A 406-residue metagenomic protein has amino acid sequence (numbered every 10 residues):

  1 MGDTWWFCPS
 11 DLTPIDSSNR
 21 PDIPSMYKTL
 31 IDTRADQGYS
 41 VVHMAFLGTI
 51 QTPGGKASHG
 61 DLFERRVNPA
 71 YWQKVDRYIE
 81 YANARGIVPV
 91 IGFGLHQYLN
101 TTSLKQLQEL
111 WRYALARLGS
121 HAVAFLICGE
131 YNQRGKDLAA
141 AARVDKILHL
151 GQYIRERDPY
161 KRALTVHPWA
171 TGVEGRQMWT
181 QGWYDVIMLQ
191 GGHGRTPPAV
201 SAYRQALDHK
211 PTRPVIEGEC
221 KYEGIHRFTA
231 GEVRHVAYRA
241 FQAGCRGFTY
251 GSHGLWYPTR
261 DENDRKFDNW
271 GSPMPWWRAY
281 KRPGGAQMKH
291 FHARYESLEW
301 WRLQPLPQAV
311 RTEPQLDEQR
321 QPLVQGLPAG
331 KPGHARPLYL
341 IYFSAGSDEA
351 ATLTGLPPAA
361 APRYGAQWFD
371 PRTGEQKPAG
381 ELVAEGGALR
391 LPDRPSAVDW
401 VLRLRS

Functional and structural regions predicted by a protein language model:
M1-P197: Active-site mouth of glycoside hydrolases
I31, I79, L115, G151 (+3 more regions): Short amphipathic alpha-helical segments and helix-helix/interface helices
P89, V215, A366: Hydrophobic anchor at the start of a short beta-strand that flanks the dinucleotide cofactor-binding loop
F93, P168, G191, E219 (+3 more regions): Active-site proximal loops enriched in glycine and acidic residues that flank catalytic Cys/His/Asp and coordinate
Q177, Y203-R204, P378: Extracytoplasmic low-complexity repetitive segments enriched in small/polar residues
Q181-N263: Catalytic-core region of carbohydrate-active enzymes that cleave or remodel glycosidic bonds
Y222-I225, V233-G380, L391-R405: Aromatic- and carboxylate-lined catalytic core of secreted/periplasmic carbohydrate-active enzymes
G387-L389: Short strand-edge motifs at loop-to-beta-strand transitions and within beta-strands of extracellular beta-rich domains
